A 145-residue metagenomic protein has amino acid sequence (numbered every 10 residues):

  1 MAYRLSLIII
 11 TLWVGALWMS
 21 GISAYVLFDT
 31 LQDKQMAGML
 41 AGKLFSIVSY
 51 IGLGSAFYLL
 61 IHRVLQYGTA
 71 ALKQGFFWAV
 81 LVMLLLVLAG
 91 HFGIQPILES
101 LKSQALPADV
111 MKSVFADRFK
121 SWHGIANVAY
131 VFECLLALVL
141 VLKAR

Functional and structural regions predicted by a protein language model:
M1-L72, S100, L106-A116, K120: Interfacial loop at the N-terminal end of multi-pass membrane proteins
W13-V14, W78-G93: Hydrophobic alpha-helical membrane-insertion segments
I22-S23, A89, G93-P96, V139: Transmembrane alpha-helix boundary/anchor motif
Q32, Q66, I94-Q95, A144: Short helix-capping/hinge motifs at transmembrane helix termini and TM-loop junctions
I47-S49, G124-V131: Membrane-interface loop-to-helix entry segments
L59-Y67, Y130-R145: Transmembrane alpha-helical segments in integral membrane proteins
Y67-L81, R145: Cytoplasmic juxtamembrane regions at transmembrane-helix boundaries
